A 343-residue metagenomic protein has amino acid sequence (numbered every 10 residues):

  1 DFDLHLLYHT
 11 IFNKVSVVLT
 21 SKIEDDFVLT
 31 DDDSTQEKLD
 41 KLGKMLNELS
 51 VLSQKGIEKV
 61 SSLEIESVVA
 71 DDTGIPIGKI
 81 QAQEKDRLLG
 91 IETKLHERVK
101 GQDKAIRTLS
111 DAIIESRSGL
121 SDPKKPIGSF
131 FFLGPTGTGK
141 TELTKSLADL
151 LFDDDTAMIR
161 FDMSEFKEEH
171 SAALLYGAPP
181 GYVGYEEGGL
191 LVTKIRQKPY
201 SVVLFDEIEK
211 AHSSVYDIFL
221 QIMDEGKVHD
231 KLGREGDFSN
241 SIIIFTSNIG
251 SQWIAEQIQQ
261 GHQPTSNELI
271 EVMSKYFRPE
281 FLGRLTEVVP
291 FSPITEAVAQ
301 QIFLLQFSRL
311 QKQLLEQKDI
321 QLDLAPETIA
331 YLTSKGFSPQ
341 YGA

Functional and structural regions predicted by a protein language model:
D1-A343: AAA+ P-loop NTPase nucleotide-binding core of proteostasis motors
